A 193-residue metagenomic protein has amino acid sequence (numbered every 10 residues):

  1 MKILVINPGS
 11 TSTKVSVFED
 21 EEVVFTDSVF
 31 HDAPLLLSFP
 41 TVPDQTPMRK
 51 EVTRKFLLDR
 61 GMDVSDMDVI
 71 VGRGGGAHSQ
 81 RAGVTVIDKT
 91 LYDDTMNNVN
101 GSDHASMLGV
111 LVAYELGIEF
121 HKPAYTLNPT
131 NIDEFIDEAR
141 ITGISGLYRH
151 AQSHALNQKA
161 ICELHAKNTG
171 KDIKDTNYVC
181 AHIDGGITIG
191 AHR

Functional and structural regions predicted by a protein language model:
K2-I6, M67-V71, Y178-H182: Short glycine-aspartate micro-motif
I3-D44: Short glycine-rich, Thr/Ser-proximal phosphate-binding strand/loop in the N-terminal lobe of ATP-dependent enzymes
S38-V42, D94-G101, G146-H150: Short, basic, glycine/proline-bearing loop/turn elements
Q45-E51, G101-L108: Glycine-rich anion/phosphate-binding loops
M48-R60, I161: Short, well-ordered amphipathic alpha-helical segments that serve as non-catalytic structural scaffolds within diverse
K55-D68, N168-K171: Phosphate/pyrophosphate-binding loops at sites that engage ATP/ADP/AMP, CoA/4′-phosphopantetheine, polyphosphate
M62-A105, P123, N131-T142: Short beta-strand-loop/turn "lid" adjacent to the catalytic site in phosphate-handling enzymes
S106, V110, Y114-R193: Phosphate-binding/catalytic loop of phosphoryl-transfer enzymes
